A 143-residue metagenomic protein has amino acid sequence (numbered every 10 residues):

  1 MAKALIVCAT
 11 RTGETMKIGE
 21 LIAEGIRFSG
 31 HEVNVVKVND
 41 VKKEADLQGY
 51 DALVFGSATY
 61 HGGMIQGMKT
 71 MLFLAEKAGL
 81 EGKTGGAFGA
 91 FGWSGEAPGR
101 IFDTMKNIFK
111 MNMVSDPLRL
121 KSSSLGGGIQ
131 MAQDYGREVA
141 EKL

Functional and structural regions predicted by a protein language model:
A2-A4, K17, L21-V38, Q48-L143: FMN-binding flavodoxin-like domain, especially the glycine-rich phosphate-binding loop
C8, G13-T15: Glycine-rich phosphate/diphosphate-binding loop of Rossmann-like nucleotide-binding domains
K43-E44: Acidic, amphipathic alpha-helical patches
